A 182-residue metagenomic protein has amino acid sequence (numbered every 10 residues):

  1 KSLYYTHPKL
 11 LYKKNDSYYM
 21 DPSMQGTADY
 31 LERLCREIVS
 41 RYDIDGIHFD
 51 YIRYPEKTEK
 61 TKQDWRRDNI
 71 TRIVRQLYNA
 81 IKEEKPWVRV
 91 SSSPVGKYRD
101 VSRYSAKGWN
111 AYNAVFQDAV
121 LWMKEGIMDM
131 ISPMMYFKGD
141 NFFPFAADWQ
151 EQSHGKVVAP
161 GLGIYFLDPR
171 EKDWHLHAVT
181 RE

Functional and structural regions predicted by a protein language model:
K1, C35, H48-I52, R66-Y112 (+1 more regions): Aromatic-lined carbohydrate-recognition surfaces of secreted/lumenal glycan-active proteins
K1-R41, A114: Active-site-adjacent "subsite" loops/lids of carbohydrate-active enzymes
S2-L10, R41-D68: Active-site-proximal loop/short-helix segments that contain or immediately flank catalytic acid/base residue(s)
K14-E32, T61-N69, M128-K138, I164-D173: The substrate-binding groove and active-site-proximal loops of carbohydrate-active enzymes, especially glycoside
C35-V39, R67, T71-N79, A119-V120 (+2 more regions): Generic structural signal for well-ordered alpha-helices, preferentially at hydrophobic/aromatic core positions
D45, F49-R53, N110-D140: Aromatic- and acid-rich polysaccharide-binding/catalytic face of secreted or lumenal carbohydrate-active enzymes
Y98-V101, K107-N113, P133-P144, Y165-H177: Acidic-and-aromatic substrate-binding clefts and catalytic sites of carbohydrate-active enzymes
Q117, F143-E182: Catalytic-core region of carbohydrate-active enzymes that cleave or remodel glycosidic bonds
